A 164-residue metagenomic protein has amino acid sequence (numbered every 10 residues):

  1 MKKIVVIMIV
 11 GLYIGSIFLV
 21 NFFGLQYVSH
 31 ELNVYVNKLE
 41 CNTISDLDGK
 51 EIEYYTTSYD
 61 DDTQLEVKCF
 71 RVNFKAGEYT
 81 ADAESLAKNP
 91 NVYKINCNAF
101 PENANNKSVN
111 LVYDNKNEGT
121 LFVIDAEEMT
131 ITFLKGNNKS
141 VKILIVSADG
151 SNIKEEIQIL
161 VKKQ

Functional and structural regions predicted by a protein language model:
K3-Q164: Extracytoplasmic soluble-region selector
